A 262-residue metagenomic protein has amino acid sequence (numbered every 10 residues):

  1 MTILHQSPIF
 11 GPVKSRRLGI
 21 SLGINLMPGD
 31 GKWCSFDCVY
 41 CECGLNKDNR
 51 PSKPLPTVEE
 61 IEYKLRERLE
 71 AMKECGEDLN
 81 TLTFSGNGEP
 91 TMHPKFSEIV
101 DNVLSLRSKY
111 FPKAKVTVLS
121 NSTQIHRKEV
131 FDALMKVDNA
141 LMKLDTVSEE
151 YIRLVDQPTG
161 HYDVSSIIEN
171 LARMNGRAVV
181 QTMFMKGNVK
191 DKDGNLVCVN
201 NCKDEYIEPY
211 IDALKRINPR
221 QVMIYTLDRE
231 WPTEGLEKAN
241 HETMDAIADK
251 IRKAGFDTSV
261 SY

Functional and structural regions predicted by a protein language model:
M1-V39, G44-P56, E67, A71-G76: N-terminal [4Fe-4S]-dependent radical SAM core
S21-G23, T81, L141, V179: Short hydrophobic-acidic sequence motifs that mark active-site Asp/Glu residues
N25-M27, S85-N87, M183-M185, L227: Short strand-loop junctions, especially beta-strand C-caps/beta-turns that link beta-sheets to coils or alpha-helices
Y40-K136: Conserved Radical SAM active-site core
V58, V100, I207, N240 (+1 more regions): Amphipathic alpha-helical segments in well-structured domains
L65, L214, I251: Hydrophobic "lid"/C-terminal helical patch of Rossmann-like NAD(P)-dependent dehydrogenase/epimerase domains
M92-E237: Conserved AdoMet/S-adenosylmethionine-binding subsite of the radical SAM
N240-Y262: Binuclear metal-ion centers of metallo-dependent hydrolases, dominated by the metallo-beta-lactamase
